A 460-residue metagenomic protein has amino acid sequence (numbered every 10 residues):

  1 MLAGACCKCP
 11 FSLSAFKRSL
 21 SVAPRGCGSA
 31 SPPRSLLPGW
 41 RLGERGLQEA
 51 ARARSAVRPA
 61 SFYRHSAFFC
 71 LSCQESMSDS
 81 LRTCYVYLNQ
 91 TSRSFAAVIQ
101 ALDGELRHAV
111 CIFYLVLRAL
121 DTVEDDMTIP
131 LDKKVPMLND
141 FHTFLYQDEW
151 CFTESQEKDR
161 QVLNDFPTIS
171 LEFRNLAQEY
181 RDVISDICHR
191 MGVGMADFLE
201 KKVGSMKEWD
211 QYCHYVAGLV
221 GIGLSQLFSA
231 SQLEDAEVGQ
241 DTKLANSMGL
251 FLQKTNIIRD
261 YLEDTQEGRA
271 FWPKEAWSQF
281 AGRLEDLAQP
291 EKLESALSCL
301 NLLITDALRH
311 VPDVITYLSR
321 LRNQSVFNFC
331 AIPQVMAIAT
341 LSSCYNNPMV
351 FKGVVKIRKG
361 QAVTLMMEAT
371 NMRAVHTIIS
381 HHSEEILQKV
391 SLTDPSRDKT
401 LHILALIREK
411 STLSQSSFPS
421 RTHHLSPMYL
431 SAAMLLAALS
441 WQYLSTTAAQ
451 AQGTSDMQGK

Functional and structural regions predicted by a protein language model:
L2-S12, F16-I315, S319, H381-K389 (+3 more regions): Acidic catalytic motifs of isoprenoid enzymes
Y114-L117, Q334-Y345: Short, amphipathic alpha-helical segments that act as regulatory/interfacial helices in nucleotide-processing proteins
L308, P312-S319, S342-M349, M367 (+1 more regions): Hydrophobic alpha-helix feature that most strongly marks membrane-spanning transmembrane helices and their immediate
Q324-I338: Amphipathic alpha-helical protein-interaction segments enriched in hydrophobic
N347-T400: ATP/Mg2+ or Mg2+-diphosphate-binding catalytic cores that bind nucleotide phosphates or diphosphates via glycine-rich
L404-S411: Long, compositionally biased intrinsically disordered regions
S411-L425: Membrane-interface, cytosolic juxtamembrane amphipathic helix immediately N-terminal to a transmembrane helix, enriched
Y443-K460: Membrane-proximal, acidic/low-complexity disordered segments on the non-cytosolic side of organellar membranes
